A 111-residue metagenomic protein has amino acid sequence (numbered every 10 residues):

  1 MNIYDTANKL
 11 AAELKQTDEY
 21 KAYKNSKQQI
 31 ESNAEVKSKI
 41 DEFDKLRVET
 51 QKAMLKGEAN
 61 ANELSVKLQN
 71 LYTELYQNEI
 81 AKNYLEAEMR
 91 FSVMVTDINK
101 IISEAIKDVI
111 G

Functional and structural regions predicted by a protein language model:
M1-G111: Terminal, compositionally biased segments used for targeting/anchoring and flexible tails
